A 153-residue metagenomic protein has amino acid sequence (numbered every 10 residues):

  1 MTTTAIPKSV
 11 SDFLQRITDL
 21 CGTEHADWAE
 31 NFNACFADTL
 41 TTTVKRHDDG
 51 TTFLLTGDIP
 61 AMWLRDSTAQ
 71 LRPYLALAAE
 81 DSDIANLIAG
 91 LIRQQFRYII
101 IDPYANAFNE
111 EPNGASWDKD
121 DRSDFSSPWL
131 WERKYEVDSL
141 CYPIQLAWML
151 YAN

Functional and structural regions predicted by a protein language model:
M1-R65: Low-complexity, Ser/Thr/Pro/Gly-enriched N-terminal "stalk/linker" regions
P60-I88, I92-N153: Aromatic-rich carbohydrate-recognition surfaces in CAZymes
